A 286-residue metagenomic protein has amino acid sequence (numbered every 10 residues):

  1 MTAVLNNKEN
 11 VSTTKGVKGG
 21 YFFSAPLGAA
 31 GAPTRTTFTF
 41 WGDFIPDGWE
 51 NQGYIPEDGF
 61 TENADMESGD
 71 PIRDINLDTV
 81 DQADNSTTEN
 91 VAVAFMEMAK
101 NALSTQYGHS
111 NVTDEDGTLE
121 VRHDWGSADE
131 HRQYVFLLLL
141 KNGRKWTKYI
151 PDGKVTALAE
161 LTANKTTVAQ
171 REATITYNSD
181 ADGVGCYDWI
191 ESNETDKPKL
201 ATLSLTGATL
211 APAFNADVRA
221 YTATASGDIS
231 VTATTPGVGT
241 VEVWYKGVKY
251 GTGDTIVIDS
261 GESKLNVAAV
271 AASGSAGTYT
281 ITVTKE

Functional and structural regions predicted by a protein language model:
M1-Q52, D196-K197: Polar/acidic, low-complexity leader/linker segments enriched in S/T/G and N/D
G42-A94: A glycine-rich, hydrophobic loop/mini-helix early in the fold
V80-L103, T166-A181: Oligomerization/assembly interface segments of phage tail-like spikes and tubes
N90-A94, V135-L137, E172-T176, S230-T232 (+1 more regions): Beta-strand secondary-structure signal
F95-A99, L140-N142, Y177-A181, T235-G237 (+1 more regions): Beta-strand elements of well-folded, non-transmembrane domains
K100-P151: Short helix-loop boundary/capping segments
G143-K197: Mixed-charge, glycine-accented linear interaction segment located at domain edges/termini
D196-E286: Beta-rich interaction/scaffold domains
